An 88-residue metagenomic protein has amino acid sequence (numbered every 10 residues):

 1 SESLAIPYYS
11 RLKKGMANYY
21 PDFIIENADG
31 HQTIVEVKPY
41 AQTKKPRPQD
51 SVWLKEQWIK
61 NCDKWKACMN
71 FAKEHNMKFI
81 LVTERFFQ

Functional and structural regions predicted by a protein language model:
S1-Q88: Electrostatic, structured charged patches in enzyme active sites and in nucleic-acid/phosphate-binding
